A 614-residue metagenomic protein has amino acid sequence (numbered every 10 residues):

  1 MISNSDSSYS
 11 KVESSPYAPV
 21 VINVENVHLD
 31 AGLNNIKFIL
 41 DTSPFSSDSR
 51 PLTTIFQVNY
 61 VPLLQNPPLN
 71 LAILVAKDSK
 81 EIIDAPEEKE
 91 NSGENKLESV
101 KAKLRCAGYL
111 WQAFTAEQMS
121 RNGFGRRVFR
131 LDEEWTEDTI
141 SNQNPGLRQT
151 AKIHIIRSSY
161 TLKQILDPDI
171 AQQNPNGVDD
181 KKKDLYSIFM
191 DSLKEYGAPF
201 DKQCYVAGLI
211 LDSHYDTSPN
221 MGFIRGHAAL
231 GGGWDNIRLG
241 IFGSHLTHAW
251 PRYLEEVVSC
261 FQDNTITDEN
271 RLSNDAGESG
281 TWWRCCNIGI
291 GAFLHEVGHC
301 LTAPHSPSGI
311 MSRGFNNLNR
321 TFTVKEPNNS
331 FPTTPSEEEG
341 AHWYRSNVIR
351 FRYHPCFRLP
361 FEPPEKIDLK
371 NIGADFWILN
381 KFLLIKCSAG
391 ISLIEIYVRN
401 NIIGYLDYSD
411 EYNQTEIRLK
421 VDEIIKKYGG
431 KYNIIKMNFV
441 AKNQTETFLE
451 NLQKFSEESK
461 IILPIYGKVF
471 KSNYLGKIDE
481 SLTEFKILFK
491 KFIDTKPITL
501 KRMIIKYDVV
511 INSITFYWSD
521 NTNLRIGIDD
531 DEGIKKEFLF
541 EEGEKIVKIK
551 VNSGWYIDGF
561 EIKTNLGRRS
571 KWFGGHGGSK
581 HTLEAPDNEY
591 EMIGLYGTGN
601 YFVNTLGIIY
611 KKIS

Functional and structural regions predicted by a protein language model:
M1-L33, D41-I55: Beta-strand-rich ligand-recognition modules
E13, S273-G280, S306-E450, V469: Replace "(M1/M4/M9/M12/WLM)" with "(e.g., M1/M4/M8/M9/M12/M26/WLM)" and add "not limited to" to clarify scope
D30-G32, K431, G543: A glycine-anchored, Pro-Gly-centered beta-turn/N-cap motif
G32-D41, N433-F439: Short, well-structured beta-strand segments within conserved domains
T42-S47, I55-L239, H245, V257 (+1 more regions): Propeptide-to-catalytic entry region of secreted or membrane-anchored zinc metalloproteases
G226-W282: Active-site scaffold of zinc-dependent metalloenzymes
I288-A303: Active-site recognition of the HExxH zinc-binding catalytic motif
I465-S614: Lectin-type carbohydrate-recognition ectodomains
